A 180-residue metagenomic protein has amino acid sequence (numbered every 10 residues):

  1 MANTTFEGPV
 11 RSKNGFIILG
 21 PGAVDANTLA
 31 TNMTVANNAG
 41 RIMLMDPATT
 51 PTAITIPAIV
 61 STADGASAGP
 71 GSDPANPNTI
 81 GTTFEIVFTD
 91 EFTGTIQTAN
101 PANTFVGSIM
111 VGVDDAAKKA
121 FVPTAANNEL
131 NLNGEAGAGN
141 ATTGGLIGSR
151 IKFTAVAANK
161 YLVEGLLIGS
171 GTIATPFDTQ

Functional and structural regions predicted by a protein language model:
N3-A116, Y161-Q180: Exposed extracellular interaction/assembly regions and N-terminal maturation sites
A116-Q180: Extracellular jelly-roll beta-sandwich "head" domains, especially the C-terminal globular C1q domain
